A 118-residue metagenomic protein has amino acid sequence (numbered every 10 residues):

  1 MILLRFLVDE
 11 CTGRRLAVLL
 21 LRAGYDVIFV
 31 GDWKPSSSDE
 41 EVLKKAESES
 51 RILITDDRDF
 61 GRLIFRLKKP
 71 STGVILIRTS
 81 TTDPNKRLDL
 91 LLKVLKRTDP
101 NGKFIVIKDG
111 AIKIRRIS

Functional and structural regions predicted by a protein language model:
M1-L4, S118: Intrinsically disordered, low-complexity and often Lys/Arg-enriched segments
L3-L4, R22, K69, L90-K93 (+1 more regions): Ribonuclease/tRNase effector modules and their secretory precursors
R5-R51: N-terminal first-folded block
V8-D9, T55-D56, L76: Small/polar loops that bind or transfer phosphate-bearing groups
L20, I64-L67: Short, flexible helix/strand-to-coil boundary loops that buttress conserved ligand/catalytic motifs in alpha/beta
A46-E47, P70-G73: Short, hinge-like loop/turn segments at secondary-structure boundaries
E47-I64: Acidic, metal-binding active-site segment of PIN/NYN-like and related structure-specific nucleases
V74-R115: C-terminal structural segments of small proteins and small subunits
